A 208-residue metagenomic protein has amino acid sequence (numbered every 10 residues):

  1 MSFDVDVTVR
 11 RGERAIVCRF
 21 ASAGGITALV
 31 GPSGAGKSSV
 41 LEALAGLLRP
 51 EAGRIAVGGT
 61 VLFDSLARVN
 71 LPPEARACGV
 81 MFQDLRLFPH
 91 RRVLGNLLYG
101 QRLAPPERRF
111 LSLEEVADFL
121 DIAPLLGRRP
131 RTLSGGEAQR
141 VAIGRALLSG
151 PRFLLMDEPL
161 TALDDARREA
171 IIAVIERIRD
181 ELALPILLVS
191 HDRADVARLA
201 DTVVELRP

Functional and structural regions predicted by a protein language model:
T60-F63, R108-L125, E176-R177: Conserved ABC ATPase "signature" region
L62-G79, L103: ABC ATPase NBD coupling module
R91-L111, F119: ABC-type ATPase nucleotide-binding domains, specifically the catalytic core motifs of the NBD
R129-L133, E137-Q139: Conserved ABC ATPase signature
L148-R152: A short, proline-enriched helix->beta-strand linker immediately N-terminal to the Walker B motif in ABC-type P-loop
L154-E158: Catalytic Walker B motif of ABC-type/P-loop ATPase nucleotide-binding domains
A183-V189: Conserved H-loop
